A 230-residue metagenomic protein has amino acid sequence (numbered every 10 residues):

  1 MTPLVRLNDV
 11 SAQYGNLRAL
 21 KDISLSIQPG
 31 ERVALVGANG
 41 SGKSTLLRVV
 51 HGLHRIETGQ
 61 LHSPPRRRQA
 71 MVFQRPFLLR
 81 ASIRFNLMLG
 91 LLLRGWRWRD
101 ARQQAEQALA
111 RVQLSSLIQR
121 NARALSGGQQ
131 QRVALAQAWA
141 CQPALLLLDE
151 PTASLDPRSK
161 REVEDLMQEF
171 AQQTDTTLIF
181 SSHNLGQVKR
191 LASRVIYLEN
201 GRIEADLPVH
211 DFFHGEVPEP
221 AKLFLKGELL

Functional and structural regions predicted by a protein language model:
V36-A38: The feature captures the beta-strand-to-loop junction immediately N-terminal to the Walker
H51: Helix-to-loop junction immediately C-terminal to a conserved catalytic motif
R99-L117: Conserved ABC ATPase "signature" region
N121-L125, Q129: Conserved ABC ATPase signature
L146-D149: Catalytic Walker B motif of ABC-type/P-loop ATPase nucleotide-binding domains
S182-H183: H-loop/switch region of ABC-family ATPase nucleotide-binding domains
